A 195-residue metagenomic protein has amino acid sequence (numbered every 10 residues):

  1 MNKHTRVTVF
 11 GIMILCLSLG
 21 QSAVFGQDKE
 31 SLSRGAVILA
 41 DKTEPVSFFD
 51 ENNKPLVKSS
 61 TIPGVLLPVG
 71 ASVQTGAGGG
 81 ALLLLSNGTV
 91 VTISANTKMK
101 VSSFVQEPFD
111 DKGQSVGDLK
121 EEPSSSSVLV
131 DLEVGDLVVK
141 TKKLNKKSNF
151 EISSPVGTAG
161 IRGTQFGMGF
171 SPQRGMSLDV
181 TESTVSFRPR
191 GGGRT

Functional and structural regions predicted by a protein language model:
M1-F10: Bacterial N-terminal signal peptides that target proteins for export
F10-G20: Bacterial N-terminal signal peptides
V24-A81, L85-T195: Flexible, surface-exposed loop/linker segments and immediately adjacent secondary-structure boundaries
